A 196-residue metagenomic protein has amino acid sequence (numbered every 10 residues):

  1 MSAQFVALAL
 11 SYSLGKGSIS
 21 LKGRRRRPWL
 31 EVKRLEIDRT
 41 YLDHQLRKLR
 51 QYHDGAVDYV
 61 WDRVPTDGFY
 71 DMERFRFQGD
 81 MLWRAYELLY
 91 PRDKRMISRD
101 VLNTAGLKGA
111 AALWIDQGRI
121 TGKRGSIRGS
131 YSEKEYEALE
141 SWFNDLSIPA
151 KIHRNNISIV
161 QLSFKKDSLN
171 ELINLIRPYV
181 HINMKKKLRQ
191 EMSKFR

Functional and structural regions predicted by a protein language model:
M1-R196: Internal intein/HINT superfamily modules and their associated LAGLIDADG
